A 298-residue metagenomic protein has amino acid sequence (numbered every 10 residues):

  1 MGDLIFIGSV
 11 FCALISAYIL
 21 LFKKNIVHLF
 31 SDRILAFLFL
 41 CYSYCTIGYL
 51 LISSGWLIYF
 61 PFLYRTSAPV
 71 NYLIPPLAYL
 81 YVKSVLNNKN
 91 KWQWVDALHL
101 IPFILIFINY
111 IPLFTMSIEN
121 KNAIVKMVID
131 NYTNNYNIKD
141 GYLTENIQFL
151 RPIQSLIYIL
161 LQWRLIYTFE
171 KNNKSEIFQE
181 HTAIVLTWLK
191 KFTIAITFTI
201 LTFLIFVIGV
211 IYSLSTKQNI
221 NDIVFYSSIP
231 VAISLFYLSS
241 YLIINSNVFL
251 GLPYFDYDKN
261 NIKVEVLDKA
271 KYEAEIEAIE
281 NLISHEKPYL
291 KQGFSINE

Functional and structural regions predicted by a protein language model:
M1, Y18-H28, S54, I58: Short, hydrophobic transmembrane alpha-helix segments
M1-A13, Q148-P152: Hydrophobic transmembrane alpha-helical segments in integral membrane proteins
N25-Y44, Y142-V210, N221-P230: Alpha-helical transmembrane segments of multi-pass integral membrane proteins
I26, Y44-S67, L204-N219: Helix-loop junctions on the outward
I52-N87, I147-I159: Alpha-helical transmembrane segments and their immediate interhelical/interface regions in integral membrane proteins
N87-M116, K126-M127, T182-A195: The cytoplasmic-loop to transmembrane-helix boundary for the fourth helix
N122-I138: Membrane-interfacial helical/loop segments at transmembrane boundaries in membrane proteins
S240-E298: Membrane-proximal linker segments that couple transmembrane helices to downstream signaling/catalytic modules
